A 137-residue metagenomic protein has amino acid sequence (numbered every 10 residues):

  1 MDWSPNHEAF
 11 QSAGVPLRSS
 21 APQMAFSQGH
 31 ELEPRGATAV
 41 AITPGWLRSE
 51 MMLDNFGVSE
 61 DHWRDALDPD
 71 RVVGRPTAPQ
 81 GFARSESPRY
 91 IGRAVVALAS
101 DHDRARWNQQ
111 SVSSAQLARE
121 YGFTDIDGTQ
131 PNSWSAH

Functional and structural regions predicted by a protein language model:
M1-G36, T43-E60, T77-A78: Catalytic loop of short-chain dehydrogenase/reductase
A41, H62-H137: C-terminal helical subdomain
